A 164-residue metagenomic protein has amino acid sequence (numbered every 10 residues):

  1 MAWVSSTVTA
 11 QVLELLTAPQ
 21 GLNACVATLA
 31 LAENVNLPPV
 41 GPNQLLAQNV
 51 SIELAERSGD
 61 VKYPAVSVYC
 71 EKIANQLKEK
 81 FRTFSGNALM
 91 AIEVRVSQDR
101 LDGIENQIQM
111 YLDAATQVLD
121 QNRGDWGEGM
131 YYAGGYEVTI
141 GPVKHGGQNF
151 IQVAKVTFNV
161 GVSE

Functional and structural regions predicted by a protein language model:
M1-F81: Small/polar-rich, solvent-exposed N-terminal microdomains that initiate assembly or binding
N23-L29, E33-V35, Y63-V66, N106-E164: Acidic-leaning, charged glycine-interspersed low-complexity segments
N43, A47-N49, L54-A55, D99-R100 (+3 more regions): Mixed-charge, polar/low-complexity N-terminal
L46, C70, G86, E93-V94 (+1 more regions): A generic structural signal for ordered alpha-helices
C70-N75, R95, V138, N159: Generic short beta-strand segments
F81-S85, R95-L119: Extracellular/virion structural assembly segments
R82-R100, N149-E164: Oligomerization/assembly interface segments of phage tail-like spikes and tubes
